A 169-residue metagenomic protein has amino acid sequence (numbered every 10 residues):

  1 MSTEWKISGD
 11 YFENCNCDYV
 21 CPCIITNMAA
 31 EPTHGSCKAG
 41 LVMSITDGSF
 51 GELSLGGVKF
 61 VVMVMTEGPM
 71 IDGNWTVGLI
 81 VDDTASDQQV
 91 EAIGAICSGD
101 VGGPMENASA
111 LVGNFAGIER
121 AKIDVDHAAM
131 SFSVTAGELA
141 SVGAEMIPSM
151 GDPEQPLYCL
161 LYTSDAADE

Functional and structural regions predicted by a protein language model:
S2-G48: N-terminal ordered "arm"
V20-T26, V42-M43, V58-M63, G113-G117: Short amphipathic alpha-helical surface micro-motifs
G35-E106: Aromatic- and glycine-enriched beta-alpha-beta binding-site module
F60-M63, G137-V142, T163: Short, surface-exposed, charge-dense and proline/glycine-enriched linear segments
D82-G151: Charged linear interaction tracts used for macromolecular binding and regulation
L157-L160: Short, hydrophobic/π-rich interface segment
Y162-E169: Conserved small/polar residues in nucleotide/adenosyl-binding loops
